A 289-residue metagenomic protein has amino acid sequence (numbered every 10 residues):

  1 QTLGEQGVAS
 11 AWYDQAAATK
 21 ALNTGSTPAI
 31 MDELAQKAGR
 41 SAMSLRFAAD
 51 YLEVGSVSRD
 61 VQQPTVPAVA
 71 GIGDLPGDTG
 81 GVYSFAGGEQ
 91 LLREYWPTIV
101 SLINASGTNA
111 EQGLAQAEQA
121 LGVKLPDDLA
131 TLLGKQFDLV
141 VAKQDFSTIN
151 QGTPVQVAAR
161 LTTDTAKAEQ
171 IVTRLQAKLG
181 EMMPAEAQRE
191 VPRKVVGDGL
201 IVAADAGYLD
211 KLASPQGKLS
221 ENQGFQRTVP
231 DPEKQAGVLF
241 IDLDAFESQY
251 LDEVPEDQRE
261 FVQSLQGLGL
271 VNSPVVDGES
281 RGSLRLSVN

Functional and structural regions predicted by a protein language model:
Q1-E5, T131-V229, L284: Single conserved position on a long alpha-helix in the C-terminal lobe of the eukaryotic protein kinase
T2-T98, D231-N289: Leucine-rich, highly hydrophobic segment in Treponema pallidum outer-membrane-associated proteins
A29, Q112, Q116, K167-Q170 (+4 more regions): Extracytoplasmic/secreted proteins, especially bacterial periplasmic and envelope-associated proteins
A35, V100, N104, L114 (+6 more regions): Residue-level detector of alpha-helical secondary structure
G71-I72, P126-L129: Beta-strand-rich interaction surfaces with strong enrichment in secreted/lumenal proteins
G80-G122: Predominantly extracellular/luminal regions of secreted and cell-surface proteins, especially disulfide-bonded
N109, Q116, T131-L133, A185 (+1 more regions): Low-complexity segments enriched in small/polar residues
G122-L125, L132-L133: Extended alpha-helical or coil "stalk/linker/tether" regions that are enriched in polar/charged and small residues
